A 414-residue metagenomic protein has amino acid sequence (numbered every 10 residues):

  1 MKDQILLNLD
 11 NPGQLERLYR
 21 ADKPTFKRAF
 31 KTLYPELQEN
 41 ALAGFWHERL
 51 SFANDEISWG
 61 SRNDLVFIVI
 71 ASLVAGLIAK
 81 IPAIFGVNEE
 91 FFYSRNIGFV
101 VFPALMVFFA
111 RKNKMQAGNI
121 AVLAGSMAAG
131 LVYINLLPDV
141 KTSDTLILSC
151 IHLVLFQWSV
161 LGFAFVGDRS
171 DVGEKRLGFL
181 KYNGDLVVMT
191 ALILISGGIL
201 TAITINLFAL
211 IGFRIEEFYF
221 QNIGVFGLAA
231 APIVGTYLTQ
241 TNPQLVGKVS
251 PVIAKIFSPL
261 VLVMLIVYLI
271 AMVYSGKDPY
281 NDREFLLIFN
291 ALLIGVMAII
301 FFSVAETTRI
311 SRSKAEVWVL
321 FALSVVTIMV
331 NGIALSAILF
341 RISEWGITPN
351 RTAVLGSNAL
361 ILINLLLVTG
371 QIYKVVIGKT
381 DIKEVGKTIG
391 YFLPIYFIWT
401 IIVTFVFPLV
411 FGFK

Functional and structural regions predicted by a protein language model:
M1-S61, L73-V74: Soluble N-terminal domains of membrane-associated systems
E39-N54, V74-I81, N96-R111, Q157-F165: Central hydrophobic cores of alpha-helical transmembrane segments in multi-pass inner-membrane proteins across all
L50-S61, F109-A117, F165-N183, I205-R214 (+6 more regions): Juxtamembrane membrane-water interface segments of multi-pass membrane proteins, especially cytoplasmic-side
N63-K80, A121-L131, I395-T400: Alpha-helical transmembrane segments
E89-F91, L105-G227, T236-A254: Membrane-interface helix-loop-helix junctions at boundaries between adjacent transmembrane segments
F92-Y93, F220-G224, V252-F257, Y274-L293 (+2 more regions): Transmembrane alpha-helix entry/boundary detector in multi-pass membrane proteins
G98-V107, I151-G167, G224-T239, A291-S303 (+2 more regions): Hydrophobic cores of alpha-helical transmembrane segments in multi-pass inner/ER membrane proteins, independent
I134-P138, L194-I203, M264-V273, I328-R341 (+2 more regions): Hydrophobic alpha-helical transmembrane segments in multi-pass integral membrane proteins
